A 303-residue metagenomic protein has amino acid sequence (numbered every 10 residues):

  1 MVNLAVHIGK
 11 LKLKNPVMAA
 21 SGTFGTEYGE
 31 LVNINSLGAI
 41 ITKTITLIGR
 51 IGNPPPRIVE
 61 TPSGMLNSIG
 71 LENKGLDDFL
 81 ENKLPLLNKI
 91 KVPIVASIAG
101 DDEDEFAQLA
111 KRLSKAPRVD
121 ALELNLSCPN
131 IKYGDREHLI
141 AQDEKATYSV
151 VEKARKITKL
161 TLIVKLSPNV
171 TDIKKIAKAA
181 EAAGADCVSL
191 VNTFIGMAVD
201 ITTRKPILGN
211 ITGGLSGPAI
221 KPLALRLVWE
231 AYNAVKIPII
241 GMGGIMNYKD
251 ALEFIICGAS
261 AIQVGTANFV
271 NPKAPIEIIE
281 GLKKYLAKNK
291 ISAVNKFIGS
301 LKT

Functional and structural regions predicted by a protein language model:
M1-I94, A99-D101: N-terminal capping/small domains of soluble enzymes
L11-M18, I90-V95, K156-S167, N233-M242: Short beta-strand/loop segments at the ligand-binding rim of alpha/beta enzyme cores
A19, I40, F79, A96 (+6 more regions): Conserved, mostly hydrophobic/aromatic
G22, S97-G100, L166-D172, I237-K249: Glycine-rich beta-to-alpha transition loops that act as phosphate-gripper elements at the mouths of alpha/beta enzyme
Y28-N33, F106-A116, V170-A183, N233-A234 (+1 more regions): Catalytic cores of alpha/beta
I41-N53, V119-P129, D186-F194: Non-cysteine beta-strand/loop elements that form the S-adenosyl-L-methionine
M65-L66, P129-E144, I176-I237: Glycine/Thr-rich beta-alpha phosphate-binding loop at enzyme active sites
L215-V235, I240, M246-T303: Alpha/beta catalytic cores of nucleotide-metabolism and tRNA/nucleoside-modifying enzymes
